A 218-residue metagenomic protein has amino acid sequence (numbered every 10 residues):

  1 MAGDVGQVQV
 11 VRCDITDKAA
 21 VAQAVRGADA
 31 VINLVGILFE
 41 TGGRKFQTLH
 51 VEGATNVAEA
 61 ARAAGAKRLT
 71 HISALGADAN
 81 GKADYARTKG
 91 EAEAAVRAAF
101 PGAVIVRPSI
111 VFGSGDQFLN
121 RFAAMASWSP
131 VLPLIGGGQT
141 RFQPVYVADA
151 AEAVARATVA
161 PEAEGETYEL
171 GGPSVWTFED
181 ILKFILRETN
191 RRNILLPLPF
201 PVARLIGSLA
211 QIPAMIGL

Functional and structural regions predicted by a protein language model:
A2-A64, A74-A79: NAD(P)H-binding glycine-rich loop region in Rossmannoid oxidoreductase-like domains and their noncatalytic homologs
T16, A77, V111-G113, A150: Conserved sequence/active-site signature of Rossmann-fold short-chain dehydrogenase/reductase
D17, G53-N56, R68, E91-A92 (+1 more regions): Conserved cofactor-binding/catalytic machinery of classical short-chain dehydrogenase/reductase
N33, R68-H71, V104-R107, Q143 (+1 more regions): Structural signature of the Rossmann-like NAD(P)-dependent dehydrogenase/reductase core
Q47-V51, G81-E93, R97-A98, F112 (+5 more regions): Short-chain dehydrogenase/reductase
N56, Q117-F118, G137-T158, E166-E169: Substrate-positioning beta->alpha
K67, S73, E93-A124, W128: Conserved beta-loop-beta element that borders a ligand/cofactor-binding pocket
R156-L218: Mid/C-terminal beta-alpha module of Rossmann-like enzyme folds, strongest in SDR-family dehydrogenases/epimerases
